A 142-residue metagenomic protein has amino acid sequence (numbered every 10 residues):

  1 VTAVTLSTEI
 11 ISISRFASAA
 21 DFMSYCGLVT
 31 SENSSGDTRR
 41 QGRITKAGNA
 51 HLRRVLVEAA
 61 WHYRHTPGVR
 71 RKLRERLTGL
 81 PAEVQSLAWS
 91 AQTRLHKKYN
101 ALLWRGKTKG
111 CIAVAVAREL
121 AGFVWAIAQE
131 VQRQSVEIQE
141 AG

Functional and structural regions predicted by a protein language model:
T5-R105, A141: Phosphate-backbone recognition surface of nucleic-acid-processing proteins
V84, T93-G142: Basic, amphipathic alpha-helical segments enriched in Lys/Arg and hydrophobic/aromatic residues
